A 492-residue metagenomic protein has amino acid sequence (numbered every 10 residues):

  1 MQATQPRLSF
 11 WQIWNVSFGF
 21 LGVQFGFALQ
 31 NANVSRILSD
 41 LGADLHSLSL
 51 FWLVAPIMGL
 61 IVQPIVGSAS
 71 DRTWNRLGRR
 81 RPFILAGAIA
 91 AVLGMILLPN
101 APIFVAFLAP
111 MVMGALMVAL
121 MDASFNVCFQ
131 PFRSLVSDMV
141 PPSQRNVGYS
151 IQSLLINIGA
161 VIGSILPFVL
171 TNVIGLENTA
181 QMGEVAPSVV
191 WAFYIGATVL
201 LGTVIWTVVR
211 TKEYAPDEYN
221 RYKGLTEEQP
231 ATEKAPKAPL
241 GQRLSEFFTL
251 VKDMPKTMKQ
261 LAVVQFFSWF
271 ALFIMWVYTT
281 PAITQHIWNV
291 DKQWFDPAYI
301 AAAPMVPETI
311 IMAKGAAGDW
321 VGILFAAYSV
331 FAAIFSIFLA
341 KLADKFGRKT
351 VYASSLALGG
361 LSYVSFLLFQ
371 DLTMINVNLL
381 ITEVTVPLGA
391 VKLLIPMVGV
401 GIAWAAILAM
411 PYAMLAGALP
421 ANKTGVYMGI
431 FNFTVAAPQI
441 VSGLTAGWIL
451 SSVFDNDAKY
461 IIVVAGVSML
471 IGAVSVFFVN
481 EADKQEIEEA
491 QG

Functional and structural regions predicted by a protein language model:
M1-F10, F107-L116, V127-C128, F132-R133 (+2 more regions): Intracellular loop-helix junctions on the cytosolic face of multi-pass helical membrane proteins
Q2-M58, Q260-V264, S268-D296: Helix-loop boundary and gating motifs at the non-cytosolic
D44-V54, P187, N289-S329, V391-K392 (+1 more regions): Loop-to-transmembrane helix entry
L45-H46, P142-I151, G318, L419-F431: Loop-to-transmembrane helix entry/capping segments in MFS-fold secondary transporters and related SLC/MFSD carriers
I61-L77, I334-R348, L450: Helix-to-loop junctions at the C-terminal end of transmembrane segments in multipass secondary transporters
R72-I89, K345-L356: Cytoplasmic membrane-interface "Motif A"-like loop-to-helix N-cap segments of 12-TM Major Facilitator Superfamily
L85-L108, A357-V386: C-terminal ends and interior cores of transmembrane alpha-helices in multi-pass membrane transporters/permeases
V127-V140, A406-P420: Intracellular juxtamembrane helix-capping segments at the cytosolic ends of symmetry-related transmembrane helices
